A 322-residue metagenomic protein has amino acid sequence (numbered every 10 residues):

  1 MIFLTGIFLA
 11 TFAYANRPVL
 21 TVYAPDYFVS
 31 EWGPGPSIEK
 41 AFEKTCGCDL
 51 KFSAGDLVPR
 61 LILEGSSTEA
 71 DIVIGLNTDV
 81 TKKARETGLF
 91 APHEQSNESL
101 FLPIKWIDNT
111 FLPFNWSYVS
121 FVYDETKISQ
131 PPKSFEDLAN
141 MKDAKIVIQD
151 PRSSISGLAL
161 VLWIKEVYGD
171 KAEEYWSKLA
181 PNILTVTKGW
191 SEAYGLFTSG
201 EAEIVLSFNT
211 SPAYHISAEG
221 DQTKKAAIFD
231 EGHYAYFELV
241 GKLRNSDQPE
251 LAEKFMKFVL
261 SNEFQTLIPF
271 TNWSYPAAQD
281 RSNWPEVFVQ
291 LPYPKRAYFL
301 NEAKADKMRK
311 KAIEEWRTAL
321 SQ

Functional and structural regions predicted by a protein language model:
N16-K83: Early extracytoplasmic/lumenal segment of secretory-pathway proteins
Y23-Y27, I107-D108, Y123-E125, Q130 (+3 more regions): Short beta-strand->loop
T68-V73, A91-F121, F135-E136, V147-D150: A structural signal for short loop-to-beta-strand junctions that line the ligand-binding cleft of periplasmic/secreted
F90-N97, T110-P113, E136, I204 (+3 more regions): Short beta-strand->loop
S120-K127, K165, Y236-L251, L267-T271: A bilobed periplasmic-binding-protein/Venus flytrap-type ligand-binding module shared by bacterial periplasmic
W163-E231: Ligand-binding pocket segment of bilobal, Venus flytrap-like solute-binding proteins
L243-L300: Mature extracytoplasmic/periplasmic domains
P285-Q322: Extracellular/periplasmic bilobal clamshell ligand-binding domains
